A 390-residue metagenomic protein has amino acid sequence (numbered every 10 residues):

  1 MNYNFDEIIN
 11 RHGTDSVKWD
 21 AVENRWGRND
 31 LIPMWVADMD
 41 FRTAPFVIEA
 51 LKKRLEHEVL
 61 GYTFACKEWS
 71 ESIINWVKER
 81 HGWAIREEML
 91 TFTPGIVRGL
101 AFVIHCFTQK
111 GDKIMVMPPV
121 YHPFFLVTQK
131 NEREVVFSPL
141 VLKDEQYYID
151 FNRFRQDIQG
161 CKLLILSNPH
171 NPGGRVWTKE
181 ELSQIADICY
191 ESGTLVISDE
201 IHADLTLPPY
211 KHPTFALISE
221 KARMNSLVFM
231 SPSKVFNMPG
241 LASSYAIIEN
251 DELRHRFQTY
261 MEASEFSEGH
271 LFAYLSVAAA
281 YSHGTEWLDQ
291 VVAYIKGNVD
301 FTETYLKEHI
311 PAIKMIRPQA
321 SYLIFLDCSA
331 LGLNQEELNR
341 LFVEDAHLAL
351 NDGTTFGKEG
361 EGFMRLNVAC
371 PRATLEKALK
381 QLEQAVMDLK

Functional and structural regions predicted by a protein language model:
M1-K18, G27-D30: Conserved PLP-binding active-site segment in aminotransferase class I/II-type PLP enzymes
Y3, W26-I32, A37-K52, I85-R86 (+1 more regions): PLP-dependent class I/II
I8, V17, L60-Y62, I149 (+2 more regions): Short clusters of hydrophobic/aromatic residues that line enzyme substrate/ligand-binding pockets
V22-N29, N75: Short aromatic-glycine motifs in intrinsically disordered, low-complexity regions
R54, G61-P94: Conserved N-terminal alpha-helix of the aminotransferase class I/II PLP-enzyme fold
E56-V59, V103: Short acidic, glycine/Ser/Thr-rich loop/turn "cap" segments at secondary-structure junctions
